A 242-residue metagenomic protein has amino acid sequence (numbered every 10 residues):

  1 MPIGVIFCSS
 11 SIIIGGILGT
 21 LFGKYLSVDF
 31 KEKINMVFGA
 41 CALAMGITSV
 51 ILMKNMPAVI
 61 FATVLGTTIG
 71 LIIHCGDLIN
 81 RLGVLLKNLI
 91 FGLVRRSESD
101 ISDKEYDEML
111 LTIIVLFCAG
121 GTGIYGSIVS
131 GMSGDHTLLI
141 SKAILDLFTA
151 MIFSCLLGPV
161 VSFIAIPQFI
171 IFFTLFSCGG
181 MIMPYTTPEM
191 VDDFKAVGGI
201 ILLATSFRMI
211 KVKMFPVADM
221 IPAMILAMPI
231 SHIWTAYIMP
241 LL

Functional and structural regions predicted by a protein language model:
M1-I14, F61, S127, G131-I144 (+1 more regions): Structural signature of hydrophobic alpha-helical transmembrane segments
V5, F22-I34, S97, Y106-L110 (+1 more regions): Membrane-interface helix-loop junctions in multi-pass transporters/channels
F7-G15, G19, G23, G39-A40 (+15 more regions): Alpha-helical transmembrane segments in multi-pass membrane proteins
F22-L26, F30-G92: Membrane helix-loop-helix hairpins that form the core translocation module of multi-pass transporters
E98-F163: Internal active-site segments that recognize and position negatively charged phosphoryl groups and nucleotide moieties
F207-L226: Interfacial loop-to-transmembrane junctions
S231-L242: Juxtamembrane boundary at the C-terminal end of a transmembrane helix
